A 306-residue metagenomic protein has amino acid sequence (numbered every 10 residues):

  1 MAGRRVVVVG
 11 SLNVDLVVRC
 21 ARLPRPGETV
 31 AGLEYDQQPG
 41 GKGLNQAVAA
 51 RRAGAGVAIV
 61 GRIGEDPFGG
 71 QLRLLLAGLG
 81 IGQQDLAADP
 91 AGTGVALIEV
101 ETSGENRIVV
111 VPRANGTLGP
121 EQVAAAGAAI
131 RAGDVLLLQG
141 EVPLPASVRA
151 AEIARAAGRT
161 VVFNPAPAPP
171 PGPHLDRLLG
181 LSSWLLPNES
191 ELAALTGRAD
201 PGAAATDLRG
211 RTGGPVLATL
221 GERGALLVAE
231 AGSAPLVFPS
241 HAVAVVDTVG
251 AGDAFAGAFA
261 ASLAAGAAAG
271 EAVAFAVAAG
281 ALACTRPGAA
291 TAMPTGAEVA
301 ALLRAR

Functional and structural regions predicted by a protein language model:
M1-R62, P67-G78, V245-V246, A289: Glycine-rich phosphate/adenosyl-contacting loop at the front of the ribokinase-like
M1-V6, P201-R306: Conserved phosphate-binding/catalytic region of the ribokinase-like
R5, D134-V135, W184: Structural motif
V9, E34, V60-E65, G82-T93 (+4 more regions): Beta-strand->loop->alpha-helix junctions that form or flank phosphate-binding loops in nucleotide-handling enzymes
V14, V123, L192-A193, A225 (+1 more regions): A generic structural signal for short hydrophobic patches within well-formed alpha-helices
P26-V30, Q37, R52-V135, A300-R306: Conserved N-terminal subdomain of the carbohydrate kinase-like
R51, R155, A264: Gly/Ala-rich phosphate-binding loop of Rossmann-like dinucleotide-binding domains, activating on the conserved
V148, E152-L236, A244: Conserved phosphate/ATP/ADP-binding segment of small-molecule kinases
